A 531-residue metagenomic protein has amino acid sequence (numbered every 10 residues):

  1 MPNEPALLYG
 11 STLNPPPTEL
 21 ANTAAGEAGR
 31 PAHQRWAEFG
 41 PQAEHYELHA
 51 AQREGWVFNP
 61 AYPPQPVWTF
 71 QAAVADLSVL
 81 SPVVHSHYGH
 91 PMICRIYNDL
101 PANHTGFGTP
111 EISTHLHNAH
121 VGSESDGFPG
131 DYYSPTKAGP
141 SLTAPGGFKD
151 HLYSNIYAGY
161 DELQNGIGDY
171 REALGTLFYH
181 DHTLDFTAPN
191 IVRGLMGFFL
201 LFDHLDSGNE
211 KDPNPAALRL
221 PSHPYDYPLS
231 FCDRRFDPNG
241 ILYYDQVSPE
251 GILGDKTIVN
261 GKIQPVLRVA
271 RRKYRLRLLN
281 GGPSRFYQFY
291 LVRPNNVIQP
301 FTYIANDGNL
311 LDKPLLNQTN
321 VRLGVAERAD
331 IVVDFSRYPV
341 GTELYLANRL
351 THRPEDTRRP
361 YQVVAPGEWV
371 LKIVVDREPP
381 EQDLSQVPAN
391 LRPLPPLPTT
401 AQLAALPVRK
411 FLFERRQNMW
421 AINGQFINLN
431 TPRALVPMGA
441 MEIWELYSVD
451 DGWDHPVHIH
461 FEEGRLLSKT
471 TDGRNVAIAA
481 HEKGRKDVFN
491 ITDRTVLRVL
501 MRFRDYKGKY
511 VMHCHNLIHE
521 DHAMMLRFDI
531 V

Functional and structural regions predicted by a protein language model:
M1-P135, F148, Q246-L276, L310-K313 (+2 more regions): N-terminal, post-signal-peptide metal-ligating segments of extracellular/periplasmic oxidoreductases, dominated by
L48, C94, T114, D181 (+8 more regions): Divalent metal-coordination and catalytic microenvironments
N59, A102-S113, R193, R285-V292 (+2 more regions): Short, hydrophobic/aromatic beta-strand segments
A61-Q65, P110-P145, K149, I298-T319 (+2 more regions): Active-site pocket scaffolds in enzymes
H90-M92, T143-N190: A conserved hydrophobic secondary-structure block that centers on an alpha-helix together with its immediately flanking
V121-T143, F231, R235-A389: Histidine- and aromatic-rich segments of cupredoxin/plastocyanin-like copper-binding domains
G168, E172, L177-H180, S336-H352 (+1 more regions): Short, surface-exposed ligand- or partner-binding patches at beta-edge/loop junctions that are enriched in aromatics
D185-I191, L350-T357, I518-M524: Short acidic/polar inter-strand loop motif in beta-rich domains
